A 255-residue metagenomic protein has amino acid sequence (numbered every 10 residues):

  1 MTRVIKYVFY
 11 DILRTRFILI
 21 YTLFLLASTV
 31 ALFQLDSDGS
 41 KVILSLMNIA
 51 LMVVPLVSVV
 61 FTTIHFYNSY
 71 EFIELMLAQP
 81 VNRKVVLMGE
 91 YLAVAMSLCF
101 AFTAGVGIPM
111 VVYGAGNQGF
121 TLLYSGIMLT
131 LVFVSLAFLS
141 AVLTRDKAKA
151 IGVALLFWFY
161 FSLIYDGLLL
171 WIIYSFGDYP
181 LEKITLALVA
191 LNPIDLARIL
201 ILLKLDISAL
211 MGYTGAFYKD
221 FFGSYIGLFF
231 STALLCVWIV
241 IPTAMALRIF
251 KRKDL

Functional and structural regions predicted by a protein language model:
M1-I20, I239: Aromatic- and glycine-rich beta-strand/loop motifs that create alpha-glucan
L32-L44: Short, hydrophobic transmembrane alpha-helix segments
L44, V54-V59, G89, N117-L123 (+1 more regions): Short alpha-helical transmembrane interface motifs in multi-pass membrane proteins
S45-S69, L98: Long, hydrophobic alpha-helical segments
I64-A95: Helix-loop-helix units of permease transmembrane domains in multi-pass membrane transporters, especially ABC
R83-Y113, G119: Selective transmembrane-helix segments that form parts of the transport pathway or gating/packing helices in multipass
T130-G177: A structural motif at transmembrane helix-loop-helix junctions in multipass membrane proteins
I164-V240, A244-R248: Terminal transmembrane helical anchor/hairpin motif
